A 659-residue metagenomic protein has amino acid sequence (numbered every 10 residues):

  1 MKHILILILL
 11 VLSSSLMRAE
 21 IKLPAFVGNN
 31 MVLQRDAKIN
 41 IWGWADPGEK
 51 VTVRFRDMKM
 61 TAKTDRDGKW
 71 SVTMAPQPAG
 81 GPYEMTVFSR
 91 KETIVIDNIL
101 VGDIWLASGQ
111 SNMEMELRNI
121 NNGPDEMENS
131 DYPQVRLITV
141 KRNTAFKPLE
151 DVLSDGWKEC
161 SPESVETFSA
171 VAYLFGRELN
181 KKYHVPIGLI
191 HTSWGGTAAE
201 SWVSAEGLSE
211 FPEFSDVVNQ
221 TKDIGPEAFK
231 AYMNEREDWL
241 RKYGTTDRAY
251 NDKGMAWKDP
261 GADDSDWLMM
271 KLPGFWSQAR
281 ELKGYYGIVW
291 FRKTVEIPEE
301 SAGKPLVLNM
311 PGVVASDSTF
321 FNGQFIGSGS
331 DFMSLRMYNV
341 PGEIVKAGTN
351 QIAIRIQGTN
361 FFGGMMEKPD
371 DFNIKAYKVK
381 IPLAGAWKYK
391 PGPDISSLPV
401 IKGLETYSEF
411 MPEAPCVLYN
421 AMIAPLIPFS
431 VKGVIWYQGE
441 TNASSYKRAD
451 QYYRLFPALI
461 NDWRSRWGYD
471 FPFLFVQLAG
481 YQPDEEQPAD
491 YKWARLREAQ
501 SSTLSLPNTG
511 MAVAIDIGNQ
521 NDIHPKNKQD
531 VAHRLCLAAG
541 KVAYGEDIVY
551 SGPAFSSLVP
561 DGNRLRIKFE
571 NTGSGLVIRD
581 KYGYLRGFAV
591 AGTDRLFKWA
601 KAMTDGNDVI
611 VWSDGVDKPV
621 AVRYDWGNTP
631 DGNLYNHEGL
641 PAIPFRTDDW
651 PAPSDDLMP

Functional and structural regions predicted by a protein language model:
A19-P47, D97-A107, E114, K271-L282 (+3 more regions): Non-catalytic, glycine-rich low-complexity segments
E20, F26-V101, F362: Ser/Thr-rich low-complexity repeats and stalk/linker segments
R35-A37, L282-Y286, V307, K526 (+3 more regions): Surface beta-strand/loop "capping" patches
W42, W267, V295-G323, I352-I354: Aromatic-lined ligand-binding clefts that engage carbohydrates, nucleic acids, or primary amines
D57-G80, T319-D371: Beta-strand-rich ligand-recognition modules
K59, R566, T572-P659: C-terminal beta-sandwich/jelly-roll accessory domains of carbohydrate-active enzymes
G80-R90, A353-I354, V620-W626: Short, aromatic- and glycine-rich surface loops/edge beta-strands on solvent-exposed regions
I94-E159, I190-Q278, T349-N420, L426-F429: An acidic-aromatic loop/edge-strand motif
